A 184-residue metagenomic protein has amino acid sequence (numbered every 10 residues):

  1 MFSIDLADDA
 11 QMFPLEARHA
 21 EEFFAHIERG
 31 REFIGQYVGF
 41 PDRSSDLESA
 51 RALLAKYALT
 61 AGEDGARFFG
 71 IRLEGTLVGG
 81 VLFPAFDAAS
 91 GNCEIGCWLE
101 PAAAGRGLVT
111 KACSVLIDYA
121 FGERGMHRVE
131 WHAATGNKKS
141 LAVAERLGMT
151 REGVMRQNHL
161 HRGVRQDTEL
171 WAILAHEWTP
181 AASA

Functional and structural regions predicted by a protein language model:
M1-E22, H26-F33, F68-A184: Acyl-donor (CoA/ACP) binding surface of acyl/acetyltransferases
A17, E28, S44-R51, G65: Generic alpha-helical scaffold signal
G35-A55: Conserved GNAT-fold acetyl-CoA-binding loop/helix
Y37, P41, D64-F68, H127: Short, polar/charged, Gly/Pro-enriched helix-capping and turn/loop motifs at alpha-helix termini and inter-helix linkers
A55-K56, N158: A generic local structural motif
L59-D64, M149: Short loop/turn motifs at secondary-structure junctions and domain boundaries
